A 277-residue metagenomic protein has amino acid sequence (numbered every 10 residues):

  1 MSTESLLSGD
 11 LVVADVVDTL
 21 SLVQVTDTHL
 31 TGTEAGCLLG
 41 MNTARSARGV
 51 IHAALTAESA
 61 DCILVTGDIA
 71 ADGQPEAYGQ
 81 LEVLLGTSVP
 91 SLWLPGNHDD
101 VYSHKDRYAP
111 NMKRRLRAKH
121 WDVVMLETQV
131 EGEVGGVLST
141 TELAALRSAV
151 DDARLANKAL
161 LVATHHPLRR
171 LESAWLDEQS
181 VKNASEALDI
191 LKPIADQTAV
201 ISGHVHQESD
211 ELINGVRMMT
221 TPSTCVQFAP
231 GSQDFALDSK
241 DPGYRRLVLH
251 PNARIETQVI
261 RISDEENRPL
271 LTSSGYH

Functional and structural regions predicted by a protein language model:
M1-Q80, L171: N-terminal active-site segment of His-dependent metallophosphoesterases
E4-G9, I190, S209-H277: Binuclear metal-dependent phosphoesterase catalytic core
E4-L11, G49, S103-R114, L146 (+1 more regions): Alpha-helical scaffolding within the catalytic cores of extracellular/periplasmic polymer-degrading hydrolases
T19-G32, H120-V130, L161-A163, V216-P222 (+1 more regions): Active-site-proximal beta-strand elements of phosphoester/diester hydrolases
Q24-S46, A71, D100-P110, G132-T140 (+1 more regions): Acidic/histidine-rich helix-loop elements that form or flank divalent-metal/phosphate-binding sites at the catalytic
Q24-T26, C62-D68, S91-N97, L126-E127 (+3 more regions): Active-site neighborhood of phospho(di)ester-bond hydrolases with catalytic His/Asp-centered motifs
E34-A35, V65-G86, D100-M112, S173-W175 (+1 more regions): Metal-dependent catalytic neighborhoods of phosphoester/phosphodiester hydrolases
G49-C62, G136-R217, A253-I255, L271-H277: His/acidic metal-ligating clusters that form di-metal
